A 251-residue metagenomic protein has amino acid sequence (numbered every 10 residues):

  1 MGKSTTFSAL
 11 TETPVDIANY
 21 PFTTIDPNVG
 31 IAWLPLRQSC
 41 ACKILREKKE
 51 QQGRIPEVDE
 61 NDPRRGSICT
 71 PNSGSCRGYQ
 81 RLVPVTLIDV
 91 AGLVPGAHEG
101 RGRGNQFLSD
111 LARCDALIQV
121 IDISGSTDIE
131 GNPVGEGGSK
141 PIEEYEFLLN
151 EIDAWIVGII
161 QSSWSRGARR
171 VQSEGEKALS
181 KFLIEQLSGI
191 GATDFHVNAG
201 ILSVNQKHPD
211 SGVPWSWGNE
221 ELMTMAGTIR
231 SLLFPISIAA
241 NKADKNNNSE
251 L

Functional and structural regions predicted by a protein language model:
M1-N198, S231-I238, K245: Conserved G1/Walker A P-loop phosphate-binding module
G100, W215-N219: A conditional alpha-helix N-cap/helix-loop micro-motif detector
S139, G212-S216, K242: Generic amphipathic alpha-helical segments used as scaffolds and interaction surfaces in large, multi-domain proteins
Q186-S216: Long, low-complexity, polar/charged, intrinsically disordered or flexibly structured peripheral segments
N219-M225: Phosphate-interacting basic helix/loop segments used at nucleotide- and nucleic-acid interfaces
E220, D244-K245: Short beta->alpha connector loops
A226-R230: Short, flexible, solvent-exposed loop/turn segments with mixed acidic/basic and small polar residues
E250-L251: Conserved, well-ordered alpha-helix/loop/beta-strand core segments that scaffold catalytic motifs
